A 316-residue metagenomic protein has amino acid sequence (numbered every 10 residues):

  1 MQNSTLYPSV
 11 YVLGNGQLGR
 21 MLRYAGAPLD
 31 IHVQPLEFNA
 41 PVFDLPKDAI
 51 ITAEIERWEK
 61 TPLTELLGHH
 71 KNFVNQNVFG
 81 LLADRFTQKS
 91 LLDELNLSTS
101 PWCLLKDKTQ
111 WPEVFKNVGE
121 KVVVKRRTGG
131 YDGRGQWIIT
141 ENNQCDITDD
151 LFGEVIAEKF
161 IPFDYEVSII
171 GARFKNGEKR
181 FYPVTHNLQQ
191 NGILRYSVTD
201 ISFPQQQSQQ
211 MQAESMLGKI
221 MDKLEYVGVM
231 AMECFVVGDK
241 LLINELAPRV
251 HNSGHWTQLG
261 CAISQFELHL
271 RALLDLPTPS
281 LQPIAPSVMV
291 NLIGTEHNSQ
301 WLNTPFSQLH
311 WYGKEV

Functional and structural regions predicted by a protein language model:
M1-S90, T109: ATP-binding N-terminal substructure of ATP-dependent carboxylate-amine bond-forming enzymes
L6, E94, R271-V316: Peripheral (often C-terminal) accessory segments that flank ATP-dependent C-N-forming ligase machineries
G19, W58-E59, G130, F163-D164 (+1 more regions): Glycine-rich nucleotide phosphate-binding loop and flanking beta-alpha elements of Rossmann-like dinucleotide-binding
A83-I220: Active-site nucleotide/adenylate-binding loops and adjacent lid/helix of ATP-dependent enzymes
R173-E178, V236-K240, I293: Short acidic-glycine loop/turn motifs at beta-strand connectors
M211-M232, P248-T295: Active-site "cap" helix and flanking loop/linker of ATP-utilizing ligase/carboxylase catalytic domains
K240-V250: A short beta-strand motif that forms the metal-chelation/ATP-contact edge of phosphoryl-transfer active sites
